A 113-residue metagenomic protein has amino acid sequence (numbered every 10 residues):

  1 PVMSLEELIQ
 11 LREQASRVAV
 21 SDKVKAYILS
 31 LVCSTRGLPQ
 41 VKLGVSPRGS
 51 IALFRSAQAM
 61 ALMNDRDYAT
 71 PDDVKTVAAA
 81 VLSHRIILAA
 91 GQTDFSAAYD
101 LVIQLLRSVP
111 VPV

Functional and structural regions predicted by a protein language model:
P1-P39: Phosphate-sensing "switch" segment of ASCE/P-loop ATPases
G37-V113: C-terminal engagement/docking regions of AAA+ P-loop ATPases
